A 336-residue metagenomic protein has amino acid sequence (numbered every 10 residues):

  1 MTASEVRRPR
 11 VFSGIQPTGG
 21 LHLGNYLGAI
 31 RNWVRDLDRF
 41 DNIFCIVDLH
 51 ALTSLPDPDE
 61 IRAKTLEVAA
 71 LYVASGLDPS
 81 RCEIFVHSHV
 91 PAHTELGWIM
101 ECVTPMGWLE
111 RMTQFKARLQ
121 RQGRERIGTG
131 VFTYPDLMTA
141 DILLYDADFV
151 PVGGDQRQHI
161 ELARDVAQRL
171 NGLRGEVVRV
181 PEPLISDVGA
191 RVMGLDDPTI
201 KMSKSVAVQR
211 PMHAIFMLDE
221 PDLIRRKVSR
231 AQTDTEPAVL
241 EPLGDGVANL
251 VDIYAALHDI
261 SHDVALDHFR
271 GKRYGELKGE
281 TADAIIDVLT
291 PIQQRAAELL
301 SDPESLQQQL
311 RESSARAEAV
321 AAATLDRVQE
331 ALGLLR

Functional and structural regions predicted by a protein language model:
T2-A140, A297: N-terminal Rossmann-like or analogous alpha/beta NTP/dinucleotide-binding catalytic cores that position adenine
I15-P17, D48-H50, D148-F149, V206 (+1 more regions): Short, histidine-centered active-site or binding-site loop motifs used for metal coordination, general acid-base
L23, Q158, R164-R336: Conserved nucleotide- and phosphate/pyrophosphate-binding catalytic cores in adenylate/nucleotidyl-handling enzymes
D57-P58, V150-G153, A238: Short, polar/flexible loop-turn hinges at active-site or ligand-entry regions and domain interfaces
A69, G76, T104-W108, A147 (+2 more regions): A generic secondary-structure signal for well-formed alpha-helical elements
M106-E110, L144-P151, A255-A265, Q293: Short helix-capping/linker segments at secondary-structure and domain boundaries
Q114, R121-L170, R174, G194: Internal, conserved structured core segments that host functional sites
